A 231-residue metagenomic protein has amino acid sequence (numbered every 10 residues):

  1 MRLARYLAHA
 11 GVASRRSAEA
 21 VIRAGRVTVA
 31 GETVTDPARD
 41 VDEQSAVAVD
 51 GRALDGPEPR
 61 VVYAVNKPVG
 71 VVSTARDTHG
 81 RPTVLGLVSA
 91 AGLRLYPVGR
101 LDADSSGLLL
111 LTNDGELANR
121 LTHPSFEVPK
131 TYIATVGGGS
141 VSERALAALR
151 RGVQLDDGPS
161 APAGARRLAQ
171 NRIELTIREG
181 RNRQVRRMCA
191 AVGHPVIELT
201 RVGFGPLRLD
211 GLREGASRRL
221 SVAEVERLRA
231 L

Functional and structural regions predicted by a protein language model:
M1-L231: Basic, flexible Lys/Arg- and Gly-enriched helix-loop patches that mediate nucleic-acid binding at interfaces with rRNA
